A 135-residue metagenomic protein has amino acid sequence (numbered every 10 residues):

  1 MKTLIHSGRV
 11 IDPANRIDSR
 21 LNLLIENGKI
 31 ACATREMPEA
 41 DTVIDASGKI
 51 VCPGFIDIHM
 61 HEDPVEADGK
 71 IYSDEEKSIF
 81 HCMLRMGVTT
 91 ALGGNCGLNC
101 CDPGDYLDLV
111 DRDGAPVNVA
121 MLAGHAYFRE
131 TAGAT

Functional and structural regions predicted by a protein language model:
M1-L4, V10-G54: Histidine-rich, glycine-flanked metal-binding segment
T3-H6, P38-R85, T89: Replace "His-x-His-based motif
M60, D68-T135: Divalent-metal coordination cores built from histidine and acidic residues
